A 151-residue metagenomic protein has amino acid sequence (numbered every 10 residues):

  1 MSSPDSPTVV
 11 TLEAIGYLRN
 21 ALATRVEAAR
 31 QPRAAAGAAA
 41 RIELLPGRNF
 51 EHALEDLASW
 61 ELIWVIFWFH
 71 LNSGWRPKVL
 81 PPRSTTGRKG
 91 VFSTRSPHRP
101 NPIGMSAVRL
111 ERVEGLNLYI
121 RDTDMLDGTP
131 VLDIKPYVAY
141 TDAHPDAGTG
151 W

Functional and structural regions predicted by a protein language model:
M1-A107, E111-W151: Glycine-rich, low-complexity intrinsically disordered segments
